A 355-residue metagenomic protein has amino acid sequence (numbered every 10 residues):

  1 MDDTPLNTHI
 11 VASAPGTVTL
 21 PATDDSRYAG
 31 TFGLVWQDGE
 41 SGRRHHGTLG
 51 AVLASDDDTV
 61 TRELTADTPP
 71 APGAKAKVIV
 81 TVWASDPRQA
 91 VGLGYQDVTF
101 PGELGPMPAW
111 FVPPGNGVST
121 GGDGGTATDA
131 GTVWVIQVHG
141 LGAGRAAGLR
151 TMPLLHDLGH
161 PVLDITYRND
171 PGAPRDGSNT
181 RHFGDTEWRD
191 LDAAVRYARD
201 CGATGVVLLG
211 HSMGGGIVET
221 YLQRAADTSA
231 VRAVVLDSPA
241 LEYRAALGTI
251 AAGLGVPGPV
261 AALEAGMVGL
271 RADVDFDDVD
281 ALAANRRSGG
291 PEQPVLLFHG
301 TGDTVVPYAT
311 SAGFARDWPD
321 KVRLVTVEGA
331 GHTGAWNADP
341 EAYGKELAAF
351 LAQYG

Functional and structural regions predicted by a protein language model:
M1-A90: N-terminal targeting or regulatory segments adjacent to alpha/beta-hydrolase or S9 domains
D67-V118, A130: N-terminal cap/lid segment of alpha/beta-hydrolase-fold proteins
T132, L141-L154: The serine-hydrolase catalytic nucleophile loop
L155-P174: Conserved alpha/beta-hydrolase
T180-C201, V207: Alpha/beta-hydrolase active-site loop
Q223-D277: Hydrolase active-site cap/lid region
S288-E292, L297-H299, D303: Short beta-strand/loop motif that positions the catalytic acidic residue of the alpha/beta-hydrolase fold
A330-G344: Catalytic histidine-centered segment of alpha/beta-hydrolase-like enzymes
